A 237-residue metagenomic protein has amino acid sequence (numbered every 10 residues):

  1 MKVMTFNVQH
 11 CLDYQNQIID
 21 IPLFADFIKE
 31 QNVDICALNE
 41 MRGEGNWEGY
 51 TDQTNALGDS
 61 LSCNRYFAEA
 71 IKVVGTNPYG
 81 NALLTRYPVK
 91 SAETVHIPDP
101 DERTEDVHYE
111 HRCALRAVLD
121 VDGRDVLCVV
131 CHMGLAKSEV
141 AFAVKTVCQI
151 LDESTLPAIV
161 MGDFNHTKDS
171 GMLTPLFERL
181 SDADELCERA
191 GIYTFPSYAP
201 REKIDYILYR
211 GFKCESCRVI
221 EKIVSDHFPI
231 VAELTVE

Functional and structural regions predicted by a protein language model:
M1-I35, D59-S60, N64-F67, V73-E237: Active-site regions of metal-assisted phosphoester/phosphodiester hydrolases, unifying DNase/endonuclease modules
I18, W47-T51: Generic alpha-helical scaffold signal
N39-N46: Active-site neighborhood of divalent metal-dependent phosphoester/pyrophosphate hydrolases
N46-W47, D106: Short consensus segments that form the blades of beta-propeller domains, in both extracellular/periplasmic
